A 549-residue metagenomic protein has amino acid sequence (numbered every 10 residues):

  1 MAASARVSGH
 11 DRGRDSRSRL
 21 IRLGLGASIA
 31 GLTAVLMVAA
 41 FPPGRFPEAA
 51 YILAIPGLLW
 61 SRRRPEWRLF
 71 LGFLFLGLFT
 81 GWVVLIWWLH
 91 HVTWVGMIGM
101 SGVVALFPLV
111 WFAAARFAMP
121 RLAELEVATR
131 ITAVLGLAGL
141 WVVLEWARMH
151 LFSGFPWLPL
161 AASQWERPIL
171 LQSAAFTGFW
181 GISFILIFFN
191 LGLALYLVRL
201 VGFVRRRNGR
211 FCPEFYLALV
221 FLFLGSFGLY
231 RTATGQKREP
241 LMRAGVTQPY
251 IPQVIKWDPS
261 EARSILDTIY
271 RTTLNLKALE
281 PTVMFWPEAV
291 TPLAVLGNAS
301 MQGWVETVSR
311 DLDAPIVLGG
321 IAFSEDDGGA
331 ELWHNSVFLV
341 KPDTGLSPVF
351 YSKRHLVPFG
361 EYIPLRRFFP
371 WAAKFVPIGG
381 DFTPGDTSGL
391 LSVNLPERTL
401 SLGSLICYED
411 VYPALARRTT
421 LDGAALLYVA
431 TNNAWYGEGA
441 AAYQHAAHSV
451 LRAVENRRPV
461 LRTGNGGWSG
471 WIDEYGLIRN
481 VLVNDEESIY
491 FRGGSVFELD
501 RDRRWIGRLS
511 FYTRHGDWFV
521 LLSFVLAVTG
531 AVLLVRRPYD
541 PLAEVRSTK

Functional and structural regions predicted by a protein language model:
A2-T232, G437-E438, S449-A453, G464-G466 (+3 more regions): Membrane-embedded alpha-helical bundles of multi-pass enzymes that act on lipidic or dolichyl-linked glycan substrates
L25, I29, V104, D258 (+6 more regions): Solvent-exposed, acidic/flexible segments
F41-G57, Q248-Y250, E280-A294, A430-N432: Short, conserved active-site loops that position catalytic residues or coordinate cofactors/metal ions across diverse
W111, A115, Y270-T273, S388 (+1 more regions): Generic structural signal for well-ordered alpha-helices, preferentially at hydrophobic/aromatic core positions
R148-A161, L170-Q172, Q253, S347 (+3 more regions): Glycine-rich, flexible loop/turn motifs
L151-G154, R238, G328-L332: Short glycine/proline-enriched turns and hinge-like loops at secondary-structure junctions
E166-Q172, L219-W286, L296-E306: Membrane-interface segments at or immediately adjacent to transmembrane helices that form the boundary between
W286-T548: Solvent-exposed soluble domains appended to multi-pass membrane proteins
